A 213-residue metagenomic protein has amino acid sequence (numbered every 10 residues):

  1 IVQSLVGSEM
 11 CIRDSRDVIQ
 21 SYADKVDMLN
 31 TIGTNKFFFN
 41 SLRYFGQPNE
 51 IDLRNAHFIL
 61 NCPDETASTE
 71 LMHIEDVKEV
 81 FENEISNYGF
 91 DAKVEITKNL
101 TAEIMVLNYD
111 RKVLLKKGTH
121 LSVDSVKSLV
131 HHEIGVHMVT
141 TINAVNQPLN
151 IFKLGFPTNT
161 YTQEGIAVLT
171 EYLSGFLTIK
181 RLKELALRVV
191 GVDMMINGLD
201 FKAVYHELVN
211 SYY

Functional and structural regions predicted by a protein language model:
I1-C11: Single conserved hydrophobic/aromatic residue that forms the stacking wall/gate of nucleotide- or nucleobase-binding
M28, I32-N35: Noncatalytic alpha-helical scaffolds and linker/capping helices
K36-N61, T69-H73, V80-K112: Catalytic zinc-binding patch centered on the HExxH motif and its immediate surroundings that defines zinc-dependent
L115-L129: Short pre-active-site segment immediately N-terminal to the catalytic Zn-binding motif
D124, V139-Q163: Post-HEXXH active-site segment of zinc metalloproteases
S125-V139: Short alpha-helix carrying the canonical HExxH Zn2+-binding catalytic motif
K153-M194: Post-HExxH zinc-binding segment in Zn-dependent metallohydrolases
R181-Y213: Conserved alpha-helical "signature site" that marks functionally important helical segments or helix/loop junctions
